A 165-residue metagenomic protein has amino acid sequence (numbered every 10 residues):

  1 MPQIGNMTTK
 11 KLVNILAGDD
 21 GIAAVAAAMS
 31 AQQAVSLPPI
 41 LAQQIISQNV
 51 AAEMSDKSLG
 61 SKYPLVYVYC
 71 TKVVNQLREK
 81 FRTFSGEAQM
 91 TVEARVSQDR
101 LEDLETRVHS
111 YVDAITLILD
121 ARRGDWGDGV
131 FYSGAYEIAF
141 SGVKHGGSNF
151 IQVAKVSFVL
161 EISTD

Functional and structural regions predicted by a protein language model:
M1-F81, G127: Small/polar-rich, solvent-exposed N-terminal microdomains that initiate assembly or binding
P2-N6, E102, T106, H145-G146: Charge-dense, low-complexity intrinsically disordered segments
G18, A52-S55, V92, L119 (+2 more regions): Intrinsic disorder/low-complexity signal
A23-V35, Y63-Y67, T106-D165: Acidic-leaning, charged glycine-interspersed low-complexity segments
K72-V74, V92-R100, L119, F158-T164: Beta-strand elements of well-folded, non-transmembrane domains
L77-S85, H145-I151: Short, solvent-exposed beta-strand/turn "edge" segments of beta-rich domains on protein surfaces
F81-S85, R95-D120: Extracellular/virion structural assembly segments
G86-M90, A154: Hydrophobic core residues within well-ordered beta-strands of beta-rich domains
